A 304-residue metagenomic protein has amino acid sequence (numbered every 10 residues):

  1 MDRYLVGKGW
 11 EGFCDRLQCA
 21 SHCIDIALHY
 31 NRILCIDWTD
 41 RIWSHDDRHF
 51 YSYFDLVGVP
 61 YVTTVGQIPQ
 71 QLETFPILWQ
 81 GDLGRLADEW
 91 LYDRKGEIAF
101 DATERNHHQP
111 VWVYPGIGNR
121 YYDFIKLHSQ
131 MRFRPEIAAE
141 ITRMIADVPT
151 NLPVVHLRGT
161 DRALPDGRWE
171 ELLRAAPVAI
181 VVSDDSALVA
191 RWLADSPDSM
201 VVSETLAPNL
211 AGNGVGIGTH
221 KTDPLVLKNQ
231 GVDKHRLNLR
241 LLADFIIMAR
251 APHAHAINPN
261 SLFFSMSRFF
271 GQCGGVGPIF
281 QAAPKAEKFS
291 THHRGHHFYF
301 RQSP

Functional and structural regions predicted by a protein language model:
M1-V178: Secretory-pathway glycan-assembly enzymes, especially type II membrane glycosyltransferases that use nucleotide-sugar
E11, L17, S21, L239-A286: A donor-sugar binding/catalytic signature common to diverse glycosyltransferases and related nucleotide-sugar
W38, L157, V181-S183, H255-N258: Short beta-strand/turn micro-motifs composed of small residues that flank or help shape donor/cofactor-binding pockets
I42-D46, R162-P165, D185-W192, E287-S290: Short, charged/polar "capping" segments at the starts of alpha-helices and the immediately preceding loops
D47-G58, L188-D198, M266-F269: Short, aromatic/basic amphipathic alpha-helical patches
L157, P177-V232: Catalytic donor nucleotide-activated moiety binding site of glycosyltransferases and closely related
G218-R236, R240-A243, A254, N258-P259: C-terminal structured domain segments
A282-P304: Leloir-type glycosyltransferase catalytic cores
